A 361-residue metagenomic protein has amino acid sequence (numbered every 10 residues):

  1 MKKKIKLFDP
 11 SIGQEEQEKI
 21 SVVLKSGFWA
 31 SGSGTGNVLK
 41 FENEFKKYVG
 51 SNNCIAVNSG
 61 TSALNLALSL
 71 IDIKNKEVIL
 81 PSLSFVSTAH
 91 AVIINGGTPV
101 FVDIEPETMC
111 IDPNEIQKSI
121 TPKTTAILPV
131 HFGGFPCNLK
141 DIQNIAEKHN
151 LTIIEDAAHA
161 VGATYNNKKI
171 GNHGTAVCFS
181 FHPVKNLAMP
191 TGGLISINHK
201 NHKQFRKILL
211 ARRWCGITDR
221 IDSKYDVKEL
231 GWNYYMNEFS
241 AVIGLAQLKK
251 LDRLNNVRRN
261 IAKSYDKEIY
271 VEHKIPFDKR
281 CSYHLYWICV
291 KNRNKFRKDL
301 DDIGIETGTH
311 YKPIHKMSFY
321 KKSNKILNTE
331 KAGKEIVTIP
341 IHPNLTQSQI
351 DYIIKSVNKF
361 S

Functional and structural regions predicted by a protein language model:
M1-A30: N-terminal "arm"/small-domain region of PLP-dependent enzymes with the aminotransferase-like
P10, K40-N43, Y48-C54, N114 (+6 more regions): PLP-dependent aminotransferase class I/II
S31-E77, L83, A91-N95, F101-D103 (+1 more regions): Phosphate-binding glycine-rich loop
S69-K148, T152-A157, T164: PLP-dependent aminotransferase-like
L83, G97, I104, A158-H159 (+4 more regions): Histidine-centered beta-alpha loop that forms part of the nucleotide-sugar donor binding/catalytic region in diverse
I153-E155, V177, T307, I339: Hydrophobic faces of well-ordered beta-strands that scaffold small-molecule active sites in alpha/beta enzyme cores
E155-M189, I221-V227: Conserved active-site segment immediately N-terminal to the catalytic lysine that forms the internal aldimine
F179-S180, G193-K200, L245: Short beta-strand-to-turn element immediately C-terminal to the catalytic PLP-Schiff-base lysine in fold type I
